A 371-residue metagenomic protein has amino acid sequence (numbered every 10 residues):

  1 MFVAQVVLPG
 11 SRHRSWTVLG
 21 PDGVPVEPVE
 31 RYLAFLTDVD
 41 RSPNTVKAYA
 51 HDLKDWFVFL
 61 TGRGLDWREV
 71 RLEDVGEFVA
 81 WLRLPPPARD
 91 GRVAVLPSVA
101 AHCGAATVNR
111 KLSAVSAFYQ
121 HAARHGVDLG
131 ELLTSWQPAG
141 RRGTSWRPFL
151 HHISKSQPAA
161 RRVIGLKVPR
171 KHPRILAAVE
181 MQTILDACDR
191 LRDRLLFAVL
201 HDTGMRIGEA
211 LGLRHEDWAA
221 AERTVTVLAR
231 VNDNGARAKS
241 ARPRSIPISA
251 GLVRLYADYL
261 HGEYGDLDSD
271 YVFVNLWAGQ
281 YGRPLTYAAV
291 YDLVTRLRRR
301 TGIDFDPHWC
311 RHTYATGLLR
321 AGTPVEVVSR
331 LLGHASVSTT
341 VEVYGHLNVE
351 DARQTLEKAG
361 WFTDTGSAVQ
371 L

Functional and structural regions predicted by a protein language model:
M1-V3, A359-L371: C-terminal secondary-structure termini that scaffold catalytic or DNA-interacting sites
V29-N44, K54-H151, T183: N-terminal core-binding DNA-recognition domain of tyrosine recombinases/integrases
H125-L129, L200-R223, E326-V327: Short, charged phosphate-coordinating catalytic segments
V168-I207, L211, L267: Basic, Lys/Arg- and aromatic-enriched nucleic-acid-binding interface segment
G208, G212-R254: Conserved tyrosine-mediated DNA breakage-rejoining catalytic core shared by Y-recombinases
S249-I303: Active-site/catalytic core of tyrosine-dependent DNA strand-transfer enzymes
Y291-R330, H334, H346: Short, basic (Lys/Arg/His-rich) helix/loop patches that form interaction surfaces in the mid-to-C-terminal regions
L332-E357: Catalytic-site neighborhood detector that most strongly recognizes the C-terminal catalytic loop/helix of tyrosine
